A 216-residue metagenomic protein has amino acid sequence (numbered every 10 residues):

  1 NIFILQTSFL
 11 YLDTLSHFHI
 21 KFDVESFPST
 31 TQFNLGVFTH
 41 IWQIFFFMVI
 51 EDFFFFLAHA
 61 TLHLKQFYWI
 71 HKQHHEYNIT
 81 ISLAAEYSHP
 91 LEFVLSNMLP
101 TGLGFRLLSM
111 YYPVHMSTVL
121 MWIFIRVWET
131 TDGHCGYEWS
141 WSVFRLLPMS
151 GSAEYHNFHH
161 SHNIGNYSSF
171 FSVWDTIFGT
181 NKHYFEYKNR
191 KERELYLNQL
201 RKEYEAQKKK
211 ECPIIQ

Functional and structural regions predicted by a protein language model:
N1: Alpha-helical bundle segments that constitute or directly flank the non-heme di-iron/ferroxidase center
I4, S8-L12, I50, F54 (+3 more regions): Alpha-helical membrane-inserting segments
I4-I50: Juxtamembrane helix-loop-helix connectors linking adjacent transmembrane helices in multi-pass membrane enzymes
S16-F22, F38, I50-T80: Membrane-interface loops
L35-F56, A60, V119, I123-R126: Membrane-embedded alpha-helical segments that form the functional core of polytopic membrane enzymes, especially those
L64-Q216: Cytosolic/stromal cytosol-facing helical appendages immediately following the last transmembrane segment
